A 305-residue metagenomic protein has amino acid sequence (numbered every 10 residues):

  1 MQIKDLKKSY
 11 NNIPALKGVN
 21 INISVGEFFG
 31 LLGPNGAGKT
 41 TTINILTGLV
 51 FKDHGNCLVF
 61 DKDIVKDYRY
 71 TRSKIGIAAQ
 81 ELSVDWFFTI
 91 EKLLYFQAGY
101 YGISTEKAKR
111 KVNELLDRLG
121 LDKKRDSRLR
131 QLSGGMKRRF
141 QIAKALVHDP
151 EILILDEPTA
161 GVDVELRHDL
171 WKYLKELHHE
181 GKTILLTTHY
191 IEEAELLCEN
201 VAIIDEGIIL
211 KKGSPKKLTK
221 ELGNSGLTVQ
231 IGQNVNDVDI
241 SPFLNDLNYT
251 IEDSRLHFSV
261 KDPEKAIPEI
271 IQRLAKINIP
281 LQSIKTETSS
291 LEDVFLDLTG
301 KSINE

Functional and structural regions predicted by a protein language model:
G55-K66, Y70-T71: Conserved ABC transporter NBD signature motif
Y95, G99, E106-K124: Conserved ABC ATPase "signature" region
R128-L132: Conserved ABC ATPase signature
D149: Conserved catalytic motifs of ABC-family nucleotide-binding domains
L153-D156: Catalytic Walker B motif of ABC-type/P-loop ATPase nucleotide-binding domains
W171-K261: ABC transporter nucleotide-binding domain
